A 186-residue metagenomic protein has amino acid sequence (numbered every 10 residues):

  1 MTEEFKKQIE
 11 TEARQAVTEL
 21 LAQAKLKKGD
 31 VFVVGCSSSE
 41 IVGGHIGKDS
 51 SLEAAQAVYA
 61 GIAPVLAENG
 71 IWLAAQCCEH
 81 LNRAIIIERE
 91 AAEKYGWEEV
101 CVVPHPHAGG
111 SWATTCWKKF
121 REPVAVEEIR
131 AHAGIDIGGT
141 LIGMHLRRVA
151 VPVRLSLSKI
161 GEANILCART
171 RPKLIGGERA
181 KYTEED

Functional and structural regions predicted by a protein language model:
M1-F32, L52-V65: N-terminal glycine-/serine-/threonine-rich phosphate-binding loop
E4, G29, V42, A67-G70 (+3 more regions): Non-catalytic beta/alpha edge segments that cap or flank active sites
T18, A22-K25, A63-I71, W117-A125 (+1 more regions): Generic secondary-structure signature for well-ordered alpha-helical cores
A24-L26, A108, R154-K159: Solvent-exposed alpha-helices and their adjacent loops that cap or buttress functional pockets in soluble metabolic
D30-G35, L73-A74: Short glycine-rich phosphate-binding loop at a beta-alpha junction
I41-I46, S50-A57, P64-R83, A108: Active-site histidine-anchored catalytic micro-motif
N69-H132, I137-G138: Ligand-binding beta-strand-loop-alpha-helix segment within the catalytic cores of soluble metabolic enzymes
T114, K118-D186: Glycine-rich, aromatic-bearing surface loops/beta-hairpins
